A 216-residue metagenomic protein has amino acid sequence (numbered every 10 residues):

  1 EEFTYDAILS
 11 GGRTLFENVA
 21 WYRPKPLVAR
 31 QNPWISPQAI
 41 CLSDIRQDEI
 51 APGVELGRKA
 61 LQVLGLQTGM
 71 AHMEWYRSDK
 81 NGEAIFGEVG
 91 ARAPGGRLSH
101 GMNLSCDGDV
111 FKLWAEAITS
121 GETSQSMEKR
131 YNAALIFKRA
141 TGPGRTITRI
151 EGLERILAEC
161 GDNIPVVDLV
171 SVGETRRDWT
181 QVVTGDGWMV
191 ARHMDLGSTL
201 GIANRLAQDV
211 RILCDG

Functional and structural regions predicted by a protein language model:
E2-L66, M70, R77-K80, F86 (+1 more regions): ATP-dependent carboxylate/phosphate-activation module, predominantly the ATP-grasp catalytic core and closely related
W75, E88-A91, A140, H193: Active-site proximal loops enriched in glycine and acidic residues that flank catalytic Cys/His/Asp and coordinate
A115-G216: Peripheral (often C-terminal) accessory segments that flank ATP-dependent C-N-forming ligase machineries
